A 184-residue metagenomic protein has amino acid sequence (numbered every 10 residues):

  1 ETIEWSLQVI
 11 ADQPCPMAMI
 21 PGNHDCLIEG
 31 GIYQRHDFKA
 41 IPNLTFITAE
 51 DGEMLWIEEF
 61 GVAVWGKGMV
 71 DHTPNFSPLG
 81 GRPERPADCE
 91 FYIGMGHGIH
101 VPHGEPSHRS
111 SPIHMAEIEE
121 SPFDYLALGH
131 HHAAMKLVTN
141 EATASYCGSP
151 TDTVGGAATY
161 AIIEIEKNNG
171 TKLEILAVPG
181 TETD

Functional and structural regions predicted by a protein language model:
E1-T159, E164: His/Asp/Glu-rich metal-coordinating catalytic cores of metallo-dependent phosphodiesterases/hydrolases acting on
D152-D184: C-terminal functional module detector
